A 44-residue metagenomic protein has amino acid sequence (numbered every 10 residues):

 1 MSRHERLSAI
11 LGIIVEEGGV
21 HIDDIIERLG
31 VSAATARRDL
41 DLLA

Functional and structural regions predicted by a protein language model:
M1-V31: Extreme N-terminal segment that seeds HTH/winged-HTH DNA-binding domains in transcriptional regulators
L42-A44: Basic amphipathic alpha-helical segments that dock to polyanions
